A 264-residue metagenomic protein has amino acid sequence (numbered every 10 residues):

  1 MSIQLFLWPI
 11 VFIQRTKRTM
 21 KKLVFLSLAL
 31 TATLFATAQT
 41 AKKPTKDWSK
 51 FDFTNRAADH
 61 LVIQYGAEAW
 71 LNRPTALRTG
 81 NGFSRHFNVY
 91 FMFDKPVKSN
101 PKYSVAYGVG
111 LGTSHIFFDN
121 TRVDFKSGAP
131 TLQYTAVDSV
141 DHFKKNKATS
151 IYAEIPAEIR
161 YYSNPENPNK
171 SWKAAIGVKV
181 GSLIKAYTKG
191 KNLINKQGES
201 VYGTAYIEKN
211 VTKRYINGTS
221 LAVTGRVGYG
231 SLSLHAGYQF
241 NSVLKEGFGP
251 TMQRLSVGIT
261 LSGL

Functional and structural regions predicted by a protein language model:
M1-P44, L261-L264: Bacterial Sec-dependent N-terminal signal peptides
L34, K43-D52, M92-K98, I159-P165 (+3 more regions): Outer-membrane beta-barrel proteins
T40, K46-D59, P96-Y103, N164-W172 (+1 more regions): Short loop/turn motifs that connect adjacent beta-strands in outer-membrane beta-barrel proteins
K50, I207-L264: Predominantly the C-terminal beta-signal and adjacent terminal strand-loop region of outer-membrane beta-barrel
A57-D59, N81-V89, T149-A153, N217-L221 (+2 more regions): Residues that define the transmembrane beta-barrel architecture of outer-membrane proteins
E68-F87, L244-E246: Surface-exposed strand-loop-strand hairpins of Gram-negative outer-membrane beta-barrel proteins
P74-G82, F117-S127, L132-S150, L183-N195 (+1 more regions): Extracellular/periplasm-exposed beta-strand and loop segments of Gram-negative cell-envelope proteins, dominated by
V89-K95, L111, A153-Y161, I176-S182 (+3 more regions): Residues on the lipid-exposed face of transmembrane beta-strands in outer-membrane beta-barrel proteins
